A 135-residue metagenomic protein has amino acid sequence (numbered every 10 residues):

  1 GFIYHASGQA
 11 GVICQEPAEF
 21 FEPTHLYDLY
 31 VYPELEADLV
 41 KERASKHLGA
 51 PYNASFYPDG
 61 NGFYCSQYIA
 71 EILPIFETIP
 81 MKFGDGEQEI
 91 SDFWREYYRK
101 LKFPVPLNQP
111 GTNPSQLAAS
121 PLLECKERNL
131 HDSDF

Functional and structural regions predicted by a protein language model:
G1-Y30, N53-F63: Glycine-rich catalytic cores of cysteine/serine-nucleophile enzymes that process amide/ester linkages in cell-envelope
I3-H5, F21, E42-H47, Y97: Generic hydrophobic, helix-prone segments enriched in Leu/Val/Ile
A10-I13, P51, G86-Q88, N113: Compositionally biased, intrinsically disordered low-complexity regions
G11, A44, F103-P104: Mixed-charge, polar/low-complexity N-terminal
Y27-T78: Long, low-complexity intrinsically disordered regions
D59-F135: Activation targets extended, charge/polar-rich intrinsically disordered C-terminal tails
